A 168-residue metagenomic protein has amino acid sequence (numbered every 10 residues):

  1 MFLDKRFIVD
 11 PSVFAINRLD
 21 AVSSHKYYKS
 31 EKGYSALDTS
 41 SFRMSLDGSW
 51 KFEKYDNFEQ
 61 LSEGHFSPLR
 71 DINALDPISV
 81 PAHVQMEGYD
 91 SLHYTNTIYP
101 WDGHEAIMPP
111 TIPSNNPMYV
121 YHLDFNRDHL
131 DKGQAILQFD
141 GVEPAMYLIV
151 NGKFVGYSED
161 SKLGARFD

Functional and structural regions predicted by a protein language model:
F2-A21, Y27, K32-L37, K51-N57 (+3 more regions): Accessory beta-strand-rich segments of carbohydrate-active enzymes
D10, L46-M118: Core domains of carbohydrate- and sulfate-ester-processing enzymes
H25, T97-W101, N126: Short amphipathic alpha-helical segments, especially helix-boundary/capping motifs
D38-D47: N-terminal helix-cap/turn-to-beta initiation motif at the start of protein domains
